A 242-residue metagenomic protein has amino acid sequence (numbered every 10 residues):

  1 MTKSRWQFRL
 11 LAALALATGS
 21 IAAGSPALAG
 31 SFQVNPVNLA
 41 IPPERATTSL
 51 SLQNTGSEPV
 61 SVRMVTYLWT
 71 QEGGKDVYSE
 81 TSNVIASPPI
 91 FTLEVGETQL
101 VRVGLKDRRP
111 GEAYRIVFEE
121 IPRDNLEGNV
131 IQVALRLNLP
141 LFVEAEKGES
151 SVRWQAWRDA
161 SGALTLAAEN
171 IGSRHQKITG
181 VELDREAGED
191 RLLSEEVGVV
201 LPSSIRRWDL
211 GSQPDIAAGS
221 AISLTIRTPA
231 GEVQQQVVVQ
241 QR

Functional and structural regions predicted by a protein language model:
T2-L14: Bacterial N-terminal signal peptides that target proteins for export
L11-A23: Bacterial N-terminal signal peptides
A23-A29: Sec/Tat signal peptide C-region and signal peptidase I cleavage site
A29-T55, E149-D159, V197: Beta-sheet-dominated interaction scaffolds and their linkers
S31-Q33, T55-L100, T179, A187-G188: Surface-exposed binding patches on compact interaction domains or structured appendages
L52-G56, L166-G172: Asparagine-centered strand-capping/turn motif at beta-strand->loop junctions
T81-R108, D190-I216: Intrinsically disordered, low-complexity Pro/Gly/Ser/Thr-rich segments with frequent PxxP/GP/PP motifs and embedded
K106-S150, P214-R242: Terminal connector regions
